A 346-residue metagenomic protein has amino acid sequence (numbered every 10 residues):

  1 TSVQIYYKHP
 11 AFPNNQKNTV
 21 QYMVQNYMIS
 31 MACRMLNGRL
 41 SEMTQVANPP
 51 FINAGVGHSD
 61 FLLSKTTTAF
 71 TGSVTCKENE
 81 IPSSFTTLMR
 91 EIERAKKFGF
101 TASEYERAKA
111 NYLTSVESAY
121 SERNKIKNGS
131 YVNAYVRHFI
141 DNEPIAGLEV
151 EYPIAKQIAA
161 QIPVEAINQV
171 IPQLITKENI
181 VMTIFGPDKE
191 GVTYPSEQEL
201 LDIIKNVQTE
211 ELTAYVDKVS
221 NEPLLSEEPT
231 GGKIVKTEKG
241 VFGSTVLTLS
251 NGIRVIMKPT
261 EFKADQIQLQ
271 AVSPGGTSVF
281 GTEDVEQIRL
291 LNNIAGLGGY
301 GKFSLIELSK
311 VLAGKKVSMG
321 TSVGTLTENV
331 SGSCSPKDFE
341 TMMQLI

Functional and structural regions predicted by a protein language model:
S2-V20, L40-Q161, N179-G186, I256-K258 (+2 more regions): M16 family metallopeptidases and their MPP-like homologs
V3, F12, M23-Q25, I29-C33 (+2 more regions): Long, His/Glu/Asp-enriched segments that create or flank divalent metal/ion-associated functional microenvironments
V20-M31, P163-A166, I171, V279: PPIase-associated folding chaperone regions across multiple families
S30, L88, I167, G252 (+1 more regions): Divalent metal-coordination and catalytic microenvironments
M31, M35-L36, S73: Noncatalytic, helix-rich "gating/capping" subdomain that lines the substrate-entry/channel surface of large enzyme
G38, G57, V164-V170, V241 (+2 more regions): Short alpha-helical segments and helix-capping/turn motifs at coil-helix boundaries
E106-K239, S244-T248: C-terminal regions of mature proteins
G243-P259: Mature N-terminal segment immediately following signal peptide/propeptide cleavage in secreted/periplasmic
